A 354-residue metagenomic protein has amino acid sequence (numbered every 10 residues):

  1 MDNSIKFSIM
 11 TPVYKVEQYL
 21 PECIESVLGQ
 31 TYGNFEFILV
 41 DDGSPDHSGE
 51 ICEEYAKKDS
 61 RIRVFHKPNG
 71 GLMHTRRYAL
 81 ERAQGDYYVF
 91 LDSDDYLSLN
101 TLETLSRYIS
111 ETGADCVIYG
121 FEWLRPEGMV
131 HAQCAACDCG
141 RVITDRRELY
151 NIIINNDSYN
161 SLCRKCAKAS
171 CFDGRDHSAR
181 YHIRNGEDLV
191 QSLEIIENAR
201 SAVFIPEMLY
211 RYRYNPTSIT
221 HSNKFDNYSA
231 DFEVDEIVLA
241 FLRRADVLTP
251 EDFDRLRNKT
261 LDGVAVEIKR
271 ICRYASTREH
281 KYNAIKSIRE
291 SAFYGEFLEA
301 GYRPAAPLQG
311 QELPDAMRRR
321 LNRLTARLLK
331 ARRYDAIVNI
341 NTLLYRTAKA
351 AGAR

Functional and structural regions predicted by a protein language model:
M1-L28: N-proximal low-complexity "stem/linker" segments adjacent to membrane-targeting elements
S4-S8, L28-L39, H47, D59-R63: Short loop->beta transition adjacent to catalytic acidic/histidine clusters or analogous donor-positioning motifs
D41-E50, P68: A conserved acidic beta->alpha catalytic loop
K67-A83: Glycine-rich, basic loop-to-helix element that forms the pyrophosphate-binding segment of sugar-nucleotide handling
Y88: Short aromatic/hydrophobic "clamp" motif used to bind/position activated sugar donors
S93-V203, Y210-D226: Donor-binding/catalytic cores of nucleotide-activated saccharide and glycerol-phosphate transferases/polymerases
L209-N215, S222-P250, G263-F297: Catalytic core of nucleotide-sugar-dependent glycosyltransferases
R273-R354: Membrane-interface aromatic/basic loop that binds lipid-linked glycans or pyrophosphate carriers, typified by
